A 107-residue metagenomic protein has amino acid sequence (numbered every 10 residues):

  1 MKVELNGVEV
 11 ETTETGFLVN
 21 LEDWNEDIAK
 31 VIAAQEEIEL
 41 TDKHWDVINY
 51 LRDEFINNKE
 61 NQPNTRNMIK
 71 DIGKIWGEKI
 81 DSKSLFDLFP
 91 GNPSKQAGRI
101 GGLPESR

Functional and structural regions predicted by a protein language model:
E4-A34: N-terminal first-folded block
T12, I69-R107: Helix-rich interaction surfaces within compact, conserved domain-sized segments that mediate assembly or partner
V19, A29, A33-N58, T65 (+1 more regions): Metallocofactor- and cofactor-centric catalytic cores in central/energy metabolism, strongly enriched
E22, N61, F86-D87: Charged, low-complexity surface patches
I28, K59-E60, S84, A97: Short linear functional motifs in flexible/disordered or boundary regions
